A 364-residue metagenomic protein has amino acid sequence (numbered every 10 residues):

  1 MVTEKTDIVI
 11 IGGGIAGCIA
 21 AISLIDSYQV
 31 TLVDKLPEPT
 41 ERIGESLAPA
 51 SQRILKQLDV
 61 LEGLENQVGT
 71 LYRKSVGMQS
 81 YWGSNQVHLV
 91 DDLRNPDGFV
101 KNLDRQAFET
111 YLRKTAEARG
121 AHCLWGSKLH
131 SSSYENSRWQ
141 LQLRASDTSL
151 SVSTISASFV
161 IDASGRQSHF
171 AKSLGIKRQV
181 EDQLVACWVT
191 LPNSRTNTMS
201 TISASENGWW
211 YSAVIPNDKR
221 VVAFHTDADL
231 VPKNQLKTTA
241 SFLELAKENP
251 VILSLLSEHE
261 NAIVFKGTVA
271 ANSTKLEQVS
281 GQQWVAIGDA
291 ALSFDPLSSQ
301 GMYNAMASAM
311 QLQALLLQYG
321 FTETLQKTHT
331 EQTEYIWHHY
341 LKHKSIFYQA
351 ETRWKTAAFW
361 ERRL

Functional and structural regions predicted by a protein language model:
V2-G14: Beta1/beta-strand and adjacent pyrophosphate-binding region of the FAD-binding site in flavoprotein oxidoreductases
G17: N-terminal Rossmann-fold NAD(P) dinucleotide-binding loop
I25-I43: Glycine-rich FAD pyrophosphate-binding loop
Q52, Q57-E109: A conserved beta-strand/loop capping segment in the N-terminal third of enzymes that catalyze redox or closely related
L71, P232, L236-Q313, F321-K327: FAD/FMN-dependent oxidoreductases across multiple families
T115-I252: Predominantly flavin-linked oxidoreductase catalytic cores and closely associated redox partners
A314-L364: C-terminal helical "tail/cap" subdomain of flavin- and related membrane-associated enzymes
